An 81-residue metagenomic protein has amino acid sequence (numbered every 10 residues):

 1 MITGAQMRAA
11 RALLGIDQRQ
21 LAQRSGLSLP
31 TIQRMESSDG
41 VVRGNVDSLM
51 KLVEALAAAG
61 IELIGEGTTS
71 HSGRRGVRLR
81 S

Functional and structural regions predicted by a protein language model:
M1-A12, V53: A short, Lys/Arg-rich alpha-helix, primarily the initiator
Q6, T31-R34, G76: Residue-level recognition of specific faces of alpha-helices
M7-Q20, S81: Short basic helix-loop element that most often maps to the first helix and adjoining turn of HTH DNA-binding modules
A10, R24, M35: Residues in the recognition helix of alpha-helical DNA-binding motifs
R24, N45, T69: Residue-level "edge-of-site" marker
L27-G44: Recognition helix of helix-turn-helix/homeodomain-like DNA-binding domains that insert into the DNA major groove
V46-L63: DNA major-groove recognition helix of helix-turn-helix/homeodomain DNA-binding modules
I61-S81: Helix-turn-helix/homeodomain-like alpha-helical modules used for DNA recognition and transcription-factor dimerization
